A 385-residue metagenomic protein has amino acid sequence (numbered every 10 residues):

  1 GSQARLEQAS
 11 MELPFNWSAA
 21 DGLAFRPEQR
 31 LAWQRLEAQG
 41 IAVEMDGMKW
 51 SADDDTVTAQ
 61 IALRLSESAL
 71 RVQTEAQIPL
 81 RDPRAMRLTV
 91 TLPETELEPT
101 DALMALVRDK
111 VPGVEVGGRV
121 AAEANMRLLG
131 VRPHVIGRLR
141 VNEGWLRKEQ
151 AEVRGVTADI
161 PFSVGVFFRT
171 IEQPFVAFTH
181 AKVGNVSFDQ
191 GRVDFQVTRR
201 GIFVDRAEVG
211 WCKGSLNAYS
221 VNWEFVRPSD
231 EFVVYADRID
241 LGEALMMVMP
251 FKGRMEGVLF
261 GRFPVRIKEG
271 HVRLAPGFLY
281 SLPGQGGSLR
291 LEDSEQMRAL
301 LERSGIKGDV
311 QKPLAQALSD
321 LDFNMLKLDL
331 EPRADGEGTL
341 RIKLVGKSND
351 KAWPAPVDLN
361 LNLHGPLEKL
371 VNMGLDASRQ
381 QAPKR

Functional and structural regions predicted by a protein language model:
G1-E123, R132-V135, V141-N142, R147-K252 (+1 more regions): Interface amphipathic segments
L129, K268-G270: Short solvent-exposed strand-capping/beta-turn motif centered on an Asx-Ser/Thr pair
H134, V272-L274: Short acidic/proline- and small/hydrophobic-mixed sequence motifs that coincide with surface turns and coil-to-beta
V258-L259: Short, solvent-exposed loop/turn segments enriched in Ser/Thr/Gly
S281-G287: Short edge-strand/loop segments of extracellular domains
